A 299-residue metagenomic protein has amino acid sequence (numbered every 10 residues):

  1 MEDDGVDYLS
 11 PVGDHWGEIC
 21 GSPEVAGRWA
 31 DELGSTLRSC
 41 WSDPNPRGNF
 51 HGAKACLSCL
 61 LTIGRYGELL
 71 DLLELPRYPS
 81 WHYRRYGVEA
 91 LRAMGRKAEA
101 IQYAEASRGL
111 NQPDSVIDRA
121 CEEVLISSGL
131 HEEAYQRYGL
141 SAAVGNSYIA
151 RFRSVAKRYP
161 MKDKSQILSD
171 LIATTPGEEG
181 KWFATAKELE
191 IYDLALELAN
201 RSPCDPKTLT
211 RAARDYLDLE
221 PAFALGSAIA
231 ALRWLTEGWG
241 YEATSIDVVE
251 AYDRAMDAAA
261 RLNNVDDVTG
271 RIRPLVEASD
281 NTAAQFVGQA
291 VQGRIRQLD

Functional and structural regions predicted by a protein language model:
M1-D299: Eukaryote-biased, non-catalytic alpha-solenoid scaffold regions
